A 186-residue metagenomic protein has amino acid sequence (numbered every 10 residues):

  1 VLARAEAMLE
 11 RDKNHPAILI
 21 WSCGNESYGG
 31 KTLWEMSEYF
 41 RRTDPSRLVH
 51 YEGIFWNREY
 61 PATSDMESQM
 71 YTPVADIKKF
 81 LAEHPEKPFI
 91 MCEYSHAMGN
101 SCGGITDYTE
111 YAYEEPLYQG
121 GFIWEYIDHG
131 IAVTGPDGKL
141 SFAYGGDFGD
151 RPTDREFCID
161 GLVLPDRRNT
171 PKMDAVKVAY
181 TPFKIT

Functional and structural regions predicted by a protein language model:
V1-T186: Extended substrate-binding grooves/exosites of carbohydrate-active enzymes
